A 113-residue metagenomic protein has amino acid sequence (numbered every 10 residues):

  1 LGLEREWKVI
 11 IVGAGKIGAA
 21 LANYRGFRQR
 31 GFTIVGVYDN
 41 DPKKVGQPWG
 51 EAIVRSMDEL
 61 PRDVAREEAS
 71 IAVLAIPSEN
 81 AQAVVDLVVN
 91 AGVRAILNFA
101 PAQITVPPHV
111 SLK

Functional and structural regions predicted by a protein language model:
L1-I11: HTH-adjacent hinge/linker in prokaryotic transcriptional regulators
L3, Q29-G31, R66, N90: Alpha-helix termination/capping residues and helix-transition junctions
K8, I34, S70-A72: Short active-site oxyanion
A14: Glycine-rich Rossmann-fold phosphate-binding loop(s) that bind the pyrophosphate of adenine dinucleotide cofactors
I17: Hydrophobic/small residue at the entry helix of a nucleotide-binding pocket
R28-G50: NAD(P)-binding Rossmann-fold cofactor-contacting core
A52-K113: Phosphate-bearing ligand-interacting subdomains that bind or position ATP/ADP/UDP/GDP/NAD(P) or nucleotide-linked
